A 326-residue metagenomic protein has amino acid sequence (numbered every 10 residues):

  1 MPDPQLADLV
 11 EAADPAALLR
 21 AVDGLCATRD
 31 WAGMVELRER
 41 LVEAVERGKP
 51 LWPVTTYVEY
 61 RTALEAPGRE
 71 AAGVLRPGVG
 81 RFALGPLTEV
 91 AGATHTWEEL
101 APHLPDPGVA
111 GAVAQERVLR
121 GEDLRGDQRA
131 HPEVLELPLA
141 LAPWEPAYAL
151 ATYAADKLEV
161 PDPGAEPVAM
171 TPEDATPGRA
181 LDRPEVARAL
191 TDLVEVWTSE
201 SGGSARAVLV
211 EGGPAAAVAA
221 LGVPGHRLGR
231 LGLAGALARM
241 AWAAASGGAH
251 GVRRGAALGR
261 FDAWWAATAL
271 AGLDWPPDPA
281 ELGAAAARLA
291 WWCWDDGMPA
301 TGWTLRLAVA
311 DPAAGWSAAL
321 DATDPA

Functional and structural regions predicted by a protein language model:
D3-L119: An N-terminal, globular interaction/scaffold subdomain
Y57-Y60, Y148, Y153, W242: Sequence-level detector for tyrosine residue identity
L64, G68-V196, L320: Internal, hydrophobic cores of structured domains that mediate oligomerization or house catalytic pockets within large
M170-M298: Long, positively charged binding patches that form subdomain-scale interaction surfaces for polyanionic ligands
A300-L307: Short, surface-exposed coil-to-beta transition loops
D311-A314: Short acidic-glycine loop/turn motifs at beta-strand connectors
A322-A326: Short, solvent-exposed aromatic-acidic interface loops
